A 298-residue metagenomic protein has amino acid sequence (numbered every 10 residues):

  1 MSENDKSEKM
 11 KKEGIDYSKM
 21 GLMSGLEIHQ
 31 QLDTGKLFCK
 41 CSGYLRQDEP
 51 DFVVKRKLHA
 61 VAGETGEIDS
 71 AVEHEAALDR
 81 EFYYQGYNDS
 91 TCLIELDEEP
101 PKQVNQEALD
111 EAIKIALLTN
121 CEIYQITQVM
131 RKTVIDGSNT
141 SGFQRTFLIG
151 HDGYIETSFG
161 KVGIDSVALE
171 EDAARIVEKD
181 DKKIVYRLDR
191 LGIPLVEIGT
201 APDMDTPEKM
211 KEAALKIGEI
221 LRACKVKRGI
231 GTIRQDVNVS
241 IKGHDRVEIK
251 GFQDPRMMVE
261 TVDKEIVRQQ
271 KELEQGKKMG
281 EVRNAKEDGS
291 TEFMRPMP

Functional and structural regions predicted by a protein language model:
S2-P298: Basic, nucleic-acid-interacting segments
